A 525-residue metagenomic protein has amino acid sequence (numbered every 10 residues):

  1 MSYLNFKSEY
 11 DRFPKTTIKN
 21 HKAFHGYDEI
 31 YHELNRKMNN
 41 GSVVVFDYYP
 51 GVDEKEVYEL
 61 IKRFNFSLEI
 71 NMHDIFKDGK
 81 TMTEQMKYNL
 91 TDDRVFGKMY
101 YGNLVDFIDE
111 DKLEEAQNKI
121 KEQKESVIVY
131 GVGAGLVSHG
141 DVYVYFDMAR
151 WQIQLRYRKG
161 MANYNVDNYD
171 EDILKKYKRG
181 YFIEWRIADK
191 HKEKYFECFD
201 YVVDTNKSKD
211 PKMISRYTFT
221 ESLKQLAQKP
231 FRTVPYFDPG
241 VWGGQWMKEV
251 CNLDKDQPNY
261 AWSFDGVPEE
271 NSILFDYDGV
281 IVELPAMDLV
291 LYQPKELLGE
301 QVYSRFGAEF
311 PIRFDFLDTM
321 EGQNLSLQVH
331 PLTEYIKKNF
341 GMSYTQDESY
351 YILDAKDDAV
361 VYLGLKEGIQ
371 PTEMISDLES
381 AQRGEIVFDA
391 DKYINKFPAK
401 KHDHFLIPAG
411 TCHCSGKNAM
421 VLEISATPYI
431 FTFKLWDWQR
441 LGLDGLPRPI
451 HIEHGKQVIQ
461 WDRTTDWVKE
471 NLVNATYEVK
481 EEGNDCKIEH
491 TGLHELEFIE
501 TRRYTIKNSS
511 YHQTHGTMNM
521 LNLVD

Functional and structural regions predicted by a protein language model:
S2-K7, D11, A134-G135, K159-T220: Small-molecule kinase domains that catalyze NTP-dependent phosphoryl transfer to phosphate-bearing small molecules
Y3-H25, E29, S67-S126: ATP-dependent small-molecule kinase phosphotransfer cores that center on conserved nucleotide phosphate-binding segments
I18-R63: Glycine-rich P-loop/Walker A and Walker A-like loops and their local beta1-loop-alpha1 context in P-loop NTPases
H25, E29-E33, E197-T372, D437-V479 (+1 more regions): Transition-metal
F64, E114-V166: ATP-dependent NMP and nucleoside kinases share a basic, alpha-helical "lid"
A359-K401, Q513-D525: A short beta-strand-loop-beta hairpin characteristic of the jelly-roll/cupin
D389-D391, K396-P398, H413, A419-D525: Fe(II)/2-oxoglutarate
